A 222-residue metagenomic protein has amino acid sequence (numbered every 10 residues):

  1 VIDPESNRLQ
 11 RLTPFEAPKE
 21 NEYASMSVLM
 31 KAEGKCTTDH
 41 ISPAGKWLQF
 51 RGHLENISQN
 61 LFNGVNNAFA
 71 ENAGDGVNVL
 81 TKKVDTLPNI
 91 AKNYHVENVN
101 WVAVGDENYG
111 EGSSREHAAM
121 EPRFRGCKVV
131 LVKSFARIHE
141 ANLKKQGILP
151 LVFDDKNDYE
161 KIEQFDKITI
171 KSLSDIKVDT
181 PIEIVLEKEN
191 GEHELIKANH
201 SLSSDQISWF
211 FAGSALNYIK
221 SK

Functional and structural regions predicted by a protein language model:
V1-K222: Fe-S-dependent hydro-lyases/dehydratases of central metabolism
